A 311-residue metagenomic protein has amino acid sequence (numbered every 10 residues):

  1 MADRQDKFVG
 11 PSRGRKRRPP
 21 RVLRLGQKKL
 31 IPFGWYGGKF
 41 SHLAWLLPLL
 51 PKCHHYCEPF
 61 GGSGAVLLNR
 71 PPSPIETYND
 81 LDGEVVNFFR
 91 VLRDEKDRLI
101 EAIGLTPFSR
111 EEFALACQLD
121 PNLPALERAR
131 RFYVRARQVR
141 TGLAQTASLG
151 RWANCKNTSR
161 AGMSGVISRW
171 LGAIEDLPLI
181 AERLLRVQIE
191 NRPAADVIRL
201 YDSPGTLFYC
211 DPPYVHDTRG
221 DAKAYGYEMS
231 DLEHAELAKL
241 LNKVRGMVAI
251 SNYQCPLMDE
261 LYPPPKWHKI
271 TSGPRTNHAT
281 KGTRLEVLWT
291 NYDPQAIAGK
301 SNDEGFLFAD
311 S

Functional and structural regions predicted by a protein language model:
A2-L43, L49-L50, G64, E95-Y209 (+5 more regions): SAM-dependent nucleic-acid methyltransferase catalytic core
D6-F8, Y227-S311: Long, positively charged, glycine-interspersed low-complexity recognition regions
G38-L43, Y56-E58, V66, A279: Short N-terminal binding/cap micro-motifs at the start of the first secondary-structure element
L49-R110: Conserved S-adenosyl-L-methionine
F60, D82, P213, Y253 (+1 more regions): Anionic group-transfer/hydrolysis microenvironments
L67-P72, L200-S203, M258-P264: Short loop/helix-cap segments at secondary-structure boundaries that form the rim of catalytic
Y78, C210, V248-I250: Structural beta-sheet core signal
